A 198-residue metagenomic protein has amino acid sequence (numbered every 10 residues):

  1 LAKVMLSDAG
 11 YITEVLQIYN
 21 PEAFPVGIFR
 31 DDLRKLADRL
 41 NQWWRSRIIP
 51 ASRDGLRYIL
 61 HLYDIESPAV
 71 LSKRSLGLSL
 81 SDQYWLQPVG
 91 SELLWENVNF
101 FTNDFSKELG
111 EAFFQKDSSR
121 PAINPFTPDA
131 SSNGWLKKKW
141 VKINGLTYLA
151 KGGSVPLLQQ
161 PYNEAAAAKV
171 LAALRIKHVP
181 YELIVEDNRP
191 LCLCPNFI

Functional and structural regions predicted by a protein language model:
L1-D117: P-loop NTPase switch module centered on the Walker A-proximal segment
S46, F101-I198: Conserved ATP-binding subdomain of kinase catalytic cores across diverse folds
